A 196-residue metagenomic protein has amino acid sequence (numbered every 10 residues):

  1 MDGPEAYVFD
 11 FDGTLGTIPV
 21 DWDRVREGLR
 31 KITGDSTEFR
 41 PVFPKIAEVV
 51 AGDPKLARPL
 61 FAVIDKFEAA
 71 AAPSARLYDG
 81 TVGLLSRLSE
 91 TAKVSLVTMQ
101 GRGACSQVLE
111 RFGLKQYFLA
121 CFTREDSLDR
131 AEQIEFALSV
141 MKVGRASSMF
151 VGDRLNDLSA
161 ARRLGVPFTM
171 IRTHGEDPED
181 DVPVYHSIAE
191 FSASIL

Functional and structural regions predicted by a protein language model:
M1-E5, R102, S106-L196: Asp-based, Mg2+/Mn2+-dependent phosphohydrolase catalytic module
M1-V42: Active-site neighborhood of HAD-like aspartate-dependent phosphohydrolases
T17, L96-T98, M170: Hydrophobic residues in well-ordered beta-strands that form the structural core
V25-L29, F61-E68, C105-L109: Hydrophobic alpha-helical core bundles mediating ligand binding, dimerization, or RNAP-core interactions
K31-V50, L56-A57, Q116-Y117: Short, surface-exposed acidic
V49-G83: Metal-dependent phosphoesterase signature
A69-L96, R102, S106, A131-E132: Short, acidic loop-to-helix structural element flanking the phosphoryl-transfer center in phosphate-processing enzymes
